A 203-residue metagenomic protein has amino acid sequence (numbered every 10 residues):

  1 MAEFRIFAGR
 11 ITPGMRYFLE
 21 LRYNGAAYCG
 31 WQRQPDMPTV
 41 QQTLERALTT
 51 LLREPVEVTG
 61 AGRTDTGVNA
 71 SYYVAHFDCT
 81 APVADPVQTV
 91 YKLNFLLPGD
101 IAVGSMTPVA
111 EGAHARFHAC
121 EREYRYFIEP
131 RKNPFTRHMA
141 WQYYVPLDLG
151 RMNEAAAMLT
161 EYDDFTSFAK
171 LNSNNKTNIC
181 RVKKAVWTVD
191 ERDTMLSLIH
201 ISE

Functional and structural regions predicted by a protein language model:
F7-S202: Structured-RNA-binding interfaces characteristic of tRNA pseudouridine synthases
